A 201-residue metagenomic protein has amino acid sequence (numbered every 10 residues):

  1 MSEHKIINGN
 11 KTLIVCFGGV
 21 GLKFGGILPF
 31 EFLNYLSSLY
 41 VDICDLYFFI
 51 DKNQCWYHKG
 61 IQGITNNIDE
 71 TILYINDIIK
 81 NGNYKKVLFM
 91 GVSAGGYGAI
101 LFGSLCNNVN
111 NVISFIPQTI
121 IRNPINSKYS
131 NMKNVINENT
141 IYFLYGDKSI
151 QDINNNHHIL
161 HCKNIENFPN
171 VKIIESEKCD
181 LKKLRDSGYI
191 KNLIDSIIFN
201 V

Functional and structural regions predicted by a protein language model:
M1-I43, F48-W56, F143: Short, surface-exposed "cap/lid" segments of acyl-processing enzymes
L39-V41, C106, M132-E138: Short, conserved loop/helix-junction motifs that constitute active-site signature segments in enzyme catalytic cores
G60-N81: Alpha/beta-hydrolase active-site loop
K80, F102-N111, K163-E166: Short, surface-exposed basic-aromatic patches at helix termini and helix-loop junctions that form
G82-S93: Alpha/beta-hydrolase fold nucleophile elbow
G91-G103: Glycine-rich nucleophile elbow surrounding the catalytic serine of serine-hydrolase chemistry
N108-N123: A conserved short beta-strand
I120-N200: The feature captures the conserved acid-bearing segment of alpha/beta-hydrolase catalytic domains
